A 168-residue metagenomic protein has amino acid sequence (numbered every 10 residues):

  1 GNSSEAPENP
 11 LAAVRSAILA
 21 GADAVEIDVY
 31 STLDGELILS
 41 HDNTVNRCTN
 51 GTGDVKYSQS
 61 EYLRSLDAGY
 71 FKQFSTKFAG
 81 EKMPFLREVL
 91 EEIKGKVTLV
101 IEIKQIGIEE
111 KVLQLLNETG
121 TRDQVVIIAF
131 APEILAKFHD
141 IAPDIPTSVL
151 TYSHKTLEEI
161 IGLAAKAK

Functional and structural regions predicted by a protein language model:
G1-K168: Phosphate-group recognition and catalysis centered on beta-loop-alpha active-site segments
